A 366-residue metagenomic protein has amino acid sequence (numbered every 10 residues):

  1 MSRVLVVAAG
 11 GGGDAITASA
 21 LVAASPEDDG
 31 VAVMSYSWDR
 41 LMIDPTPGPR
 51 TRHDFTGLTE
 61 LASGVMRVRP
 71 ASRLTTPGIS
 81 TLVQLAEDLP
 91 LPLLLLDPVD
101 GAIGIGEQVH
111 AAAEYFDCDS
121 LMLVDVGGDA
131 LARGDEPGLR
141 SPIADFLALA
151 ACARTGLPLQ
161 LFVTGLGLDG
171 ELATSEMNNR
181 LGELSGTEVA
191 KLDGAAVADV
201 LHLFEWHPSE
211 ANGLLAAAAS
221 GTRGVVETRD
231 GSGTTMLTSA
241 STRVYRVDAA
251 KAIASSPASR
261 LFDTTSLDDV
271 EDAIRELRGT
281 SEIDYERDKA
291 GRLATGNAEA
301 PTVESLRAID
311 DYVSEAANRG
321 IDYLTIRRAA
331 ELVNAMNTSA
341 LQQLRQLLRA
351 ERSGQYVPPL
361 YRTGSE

Functional and structural regions predicted by a protein language model:
M1-R50: N-terminal phosphate-binding or glycine-rich loops at protein starts, especially the Walker A/P-loop of NTPases
R3-G10, A18, L93-D97, L123-A132: Short glycine-rich or small-residue beta-strand-to-loop segments that form or flank ligand, phosphate, metal/Fe-S
G30-L95: Glycine-rich nucleotide/cofactor/substrate-binding loop typically near the N-terminus or early in the first domain
R52-L74, R180-H207: A glycine-rich helix N-cap at a beta->alpha junction
A71-S72, P92-D100, L131-P142: Flexible, glycine/proline-enriched loop segments at strand-loop-helix junctions that form or flank small-ligand binding
A112-D119: Glycine-rich phosphate-binding loop signature in dinucleotide/nucleotide-binding domains
L123-V124, G128-E188: Active-site histidine-anchored catalytic micro-motif
G213-E366: C-terminal accessory domains and tails appended to enzymatic cores
